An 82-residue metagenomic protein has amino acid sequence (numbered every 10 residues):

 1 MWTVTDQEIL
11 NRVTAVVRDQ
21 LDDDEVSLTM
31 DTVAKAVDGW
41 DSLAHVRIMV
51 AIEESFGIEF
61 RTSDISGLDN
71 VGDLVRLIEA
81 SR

Functional and structural regions predicted by a protein language model:
W2-V26, A80-S81: Thiotemplate assembly-line natural product biosynthesis machinery
A15, D73-R76: Generic recognition of well-ordered alpha-helical segments within structured catalytic/regulatory domains
Q20-G39, S55-D69: Phosphopantetheine carrier-protein modules
A44: Two-component histidine kinase catalytic core, primarily the HATPase_c
I48: Short active-site alpha-helical segment characteristic of glycosyltransferases and processive polysaccharide synthases
F56, V75-R82: C-terminal alpha-helix/helix-terminus motif
